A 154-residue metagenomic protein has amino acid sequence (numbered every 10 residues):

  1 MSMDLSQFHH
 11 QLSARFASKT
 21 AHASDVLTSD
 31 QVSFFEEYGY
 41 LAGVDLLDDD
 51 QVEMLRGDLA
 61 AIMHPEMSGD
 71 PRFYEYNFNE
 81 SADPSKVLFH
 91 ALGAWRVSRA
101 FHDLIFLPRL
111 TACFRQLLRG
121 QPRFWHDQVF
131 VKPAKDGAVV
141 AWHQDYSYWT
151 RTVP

Functional and structural regions predicted by a protein language model:
S2-Y38, V44-W142, Y146-W149: Non-heme Fe(II)-dependent double-stranded beta-helix
R151-P154: Short, glycine/small-residue-enriched coil/turn segments at secondary-structure junctions
